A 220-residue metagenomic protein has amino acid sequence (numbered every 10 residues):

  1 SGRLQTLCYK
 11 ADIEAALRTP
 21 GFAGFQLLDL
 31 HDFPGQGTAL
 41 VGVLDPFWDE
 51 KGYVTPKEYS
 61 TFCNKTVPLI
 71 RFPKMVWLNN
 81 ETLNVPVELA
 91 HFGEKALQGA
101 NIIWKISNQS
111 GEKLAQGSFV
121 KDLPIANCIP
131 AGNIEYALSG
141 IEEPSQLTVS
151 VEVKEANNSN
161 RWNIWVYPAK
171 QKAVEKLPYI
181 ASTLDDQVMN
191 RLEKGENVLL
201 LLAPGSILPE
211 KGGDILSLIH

Functional and structural regions predicted by a protein language model:
S1-G99: Substrate-binding clefts and catalytic carboxylate motifs of secreted carbohydrate-active enzymes
D32-G37, K113, S206-L208: Flexible loop/turn segments at secondary-structure boundaries
T82-V120, A131-I134, S145-K154: Beta-strand-rich binding/interaction modules
L138-G140: Short, flexible loop/turn segments at beta-strand junctions in immunoglobulin-like and fibronectin type III
E155-R161: Short, exposed coil/turn segments at beta-strand boundaries within extracellular/luminal domains
W162-T183: Low-complexity, Pro/Ser/Thr- and charge-rich linker/hinge segments at domain boundaries
I180-D185, L200-G205: Structural motif
H220: Conserved small/polar residues in nucleotide/adenosyl-binding loops
